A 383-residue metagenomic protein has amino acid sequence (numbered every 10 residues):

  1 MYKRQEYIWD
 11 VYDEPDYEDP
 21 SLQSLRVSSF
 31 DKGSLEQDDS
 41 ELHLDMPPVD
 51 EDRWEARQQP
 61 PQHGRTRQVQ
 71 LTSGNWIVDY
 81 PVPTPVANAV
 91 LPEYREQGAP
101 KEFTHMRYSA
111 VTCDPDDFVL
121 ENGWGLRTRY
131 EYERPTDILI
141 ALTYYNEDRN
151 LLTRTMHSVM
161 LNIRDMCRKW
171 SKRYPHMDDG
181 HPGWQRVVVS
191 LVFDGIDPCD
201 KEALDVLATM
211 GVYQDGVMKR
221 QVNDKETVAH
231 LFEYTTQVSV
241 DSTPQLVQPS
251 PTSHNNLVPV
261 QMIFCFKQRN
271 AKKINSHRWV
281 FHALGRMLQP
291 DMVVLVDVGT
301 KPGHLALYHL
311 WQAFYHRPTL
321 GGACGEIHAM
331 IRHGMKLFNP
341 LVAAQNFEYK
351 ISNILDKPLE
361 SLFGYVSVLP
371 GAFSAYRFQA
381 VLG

Functional and structural regions predicted by a protein language model:
K3-A372, R377-G383: Glycosyltransferases that elongate glycans
